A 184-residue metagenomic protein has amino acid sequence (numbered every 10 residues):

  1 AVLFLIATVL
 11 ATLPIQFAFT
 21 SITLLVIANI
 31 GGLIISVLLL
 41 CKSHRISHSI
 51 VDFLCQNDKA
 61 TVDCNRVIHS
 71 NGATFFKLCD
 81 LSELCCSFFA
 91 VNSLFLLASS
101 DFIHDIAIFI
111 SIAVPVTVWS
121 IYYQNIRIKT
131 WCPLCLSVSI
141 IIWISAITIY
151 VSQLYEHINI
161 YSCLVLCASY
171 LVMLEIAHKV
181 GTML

Functional and structural regions predicted by a protein language model:
A1-L184: Membrane-interfacial helix-loop segments of redox and metal-homeostasis proteins, especially TM-loop-TM junctions
